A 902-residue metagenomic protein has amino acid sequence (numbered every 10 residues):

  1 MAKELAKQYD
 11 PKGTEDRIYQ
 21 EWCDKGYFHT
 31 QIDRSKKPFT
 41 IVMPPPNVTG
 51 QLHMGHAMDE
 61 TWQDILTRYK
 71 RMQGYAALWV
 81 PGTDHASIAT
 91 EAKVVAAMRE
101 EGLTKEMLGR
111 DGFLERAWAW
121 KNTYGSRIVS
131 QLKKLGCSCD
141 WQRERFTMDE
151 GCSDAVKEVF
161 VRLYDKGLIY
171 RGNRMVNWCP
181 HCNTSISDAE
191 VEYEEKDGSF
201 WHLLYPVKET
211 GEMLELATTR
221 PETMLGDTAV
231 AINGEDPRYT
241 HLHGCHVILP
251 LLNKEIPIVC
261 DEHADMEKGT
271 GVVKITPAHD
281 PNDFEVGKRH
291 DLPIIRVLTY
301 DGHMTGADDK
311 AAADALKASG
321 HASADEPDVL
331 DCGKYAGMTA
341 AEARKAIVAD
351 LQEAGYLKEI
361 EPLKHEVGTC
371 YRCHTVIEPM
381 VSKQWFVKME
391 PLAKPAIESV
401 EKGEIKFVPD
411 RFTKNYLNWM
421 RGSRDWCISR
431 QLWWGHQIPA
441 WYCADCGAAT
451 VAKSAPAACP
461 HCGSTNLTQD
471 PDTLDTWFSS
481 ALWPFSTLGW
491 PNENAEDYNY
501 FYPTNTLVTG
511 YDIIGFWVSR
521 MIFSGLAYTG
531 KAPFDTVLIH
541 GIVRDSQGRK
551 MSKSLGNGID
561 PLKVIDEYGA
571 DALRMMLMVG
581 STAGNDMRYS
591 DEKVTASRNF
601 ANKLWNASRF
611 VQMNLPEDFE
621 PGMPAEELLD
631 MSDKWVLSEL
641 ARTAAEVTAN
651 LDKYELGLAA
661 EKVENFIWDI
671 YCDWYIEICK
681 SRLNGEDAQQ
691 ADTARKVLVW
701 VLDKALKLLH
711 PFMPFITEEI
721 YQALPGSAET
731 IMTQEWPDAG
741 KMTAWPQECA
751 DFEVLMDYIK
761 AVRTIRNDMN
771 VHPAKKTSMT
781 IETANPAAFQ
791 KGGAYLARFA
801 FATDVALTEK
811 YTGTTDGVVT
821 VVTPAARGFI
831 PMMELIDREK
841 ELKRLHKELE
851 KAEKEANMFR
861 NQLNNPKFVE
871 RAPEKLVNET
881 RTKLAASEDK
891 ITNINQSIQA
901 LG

Functional and structural regions predicted by a protein language model:
A2-E235, T276-R289, P293-A312, R344 (+8 more regions): N-terminal, positively charged nucleic-acid-binding surface of large information/translation enzymes
F28, I169, L357, I405 (+2 more regions): Conserved hydrophobic residue
S35-M43, I65, E101-T104, V129-G136 (+8 more regions): Active-site-adjacent bridging/hinge elements
G55-T67, G74, T83-D84, C152-A155 (+8 more regions): Structured ligand/cofactor/substrate-binding pocket environments in proteins
R68-A76, A97-R110, S130, K134-C139 (+18 more regions): Secondary-structure transition/capping motifs at alpha-helix termini and the adjoining loop/turn into the next element
C182, L252, C373, A444-C446 (+1 more regions): Short Cys/His-rich metal-coordination motifs, predominantly Zn2+-binding knuckles/fingers
W201-K208, C245-P250, G368-R372, W441 (+1 more regions): Short acidic-hydrophobic surface loop/beta-edge motif
H202, N418-F478, L482, A527-A570 (+2 more regions): Feature 926 captures the class I aminoacyl-tRNA synthetase adenylation module centered on the KMSKS loop
